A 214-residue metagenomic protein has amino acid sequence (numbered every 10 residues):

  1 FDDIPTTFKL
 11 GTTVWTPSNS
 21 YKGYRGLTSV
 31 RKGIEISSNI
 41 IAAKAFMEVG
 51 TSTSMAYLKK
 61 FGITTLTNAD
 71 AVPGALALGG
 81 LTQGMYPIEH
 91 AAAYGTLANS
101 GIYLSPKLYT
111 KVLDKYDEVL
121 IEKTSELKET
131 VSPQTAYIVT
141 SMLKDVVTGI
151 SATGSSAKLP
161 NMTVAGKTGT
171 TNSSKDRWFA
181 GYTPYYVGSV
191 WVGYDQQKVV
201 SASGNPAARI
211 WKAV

Functional and structural regions predicted by a protein language model:
F1, L78, V190: Hydrophobic residues at beta-strand termini and immediately following loops that shape nucleotide-binding pockets
F1-S54, K115-D145: Conserved catalytic neighborhood of penicillin-recognizing serine enzymes
K9-L10, F61, T110, P184: Flexible glycine/proline-rich, aromatic-decorated loop/lid segments
T12-T13, A69-P73, E122-S125, V200-S201: Short acidic, glycine/proline-rich loop/turn micro-motifs
V14-N19, G50-A92: Mid-domain, small-residue-enriched loop/turn segments at the edges of structured enzyme/sensor domains
G23, A71, S173-K175: Short, solvent-exposed coil/turn segments
K32, I36, G84-V214: A penicillin-recognizing enzyme superfamily signal
F46-V49, A56-F61, A69-P73, S105-T110 (+1 more regions): Short coil/turn segments at secondary-structure boundaries
